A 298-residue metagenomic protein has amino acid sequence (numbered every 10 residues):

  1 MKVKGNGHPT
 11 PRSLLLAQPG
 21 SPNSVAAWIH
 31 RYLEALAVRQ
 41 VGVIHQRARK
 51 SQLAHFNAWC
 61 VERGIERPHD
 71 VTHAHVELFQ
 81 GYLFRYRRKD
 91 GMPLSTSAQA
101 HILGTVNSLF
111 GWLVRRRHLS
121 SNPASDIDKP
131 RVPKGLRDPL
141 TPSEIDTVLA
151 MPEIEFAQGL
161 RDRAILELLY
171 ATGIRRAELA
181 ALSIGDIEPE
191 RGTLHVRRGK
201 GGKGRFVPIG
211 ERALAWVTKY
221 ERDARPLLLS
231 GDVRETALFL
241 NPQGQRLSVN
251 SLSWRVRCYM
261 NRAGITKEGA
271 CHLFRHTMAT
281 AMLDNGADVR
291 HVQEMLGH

Functional and structural regions predicted by a protein language model:
M1-H298: Conserved catalytic core of the tyrosine transesterase superfamily
